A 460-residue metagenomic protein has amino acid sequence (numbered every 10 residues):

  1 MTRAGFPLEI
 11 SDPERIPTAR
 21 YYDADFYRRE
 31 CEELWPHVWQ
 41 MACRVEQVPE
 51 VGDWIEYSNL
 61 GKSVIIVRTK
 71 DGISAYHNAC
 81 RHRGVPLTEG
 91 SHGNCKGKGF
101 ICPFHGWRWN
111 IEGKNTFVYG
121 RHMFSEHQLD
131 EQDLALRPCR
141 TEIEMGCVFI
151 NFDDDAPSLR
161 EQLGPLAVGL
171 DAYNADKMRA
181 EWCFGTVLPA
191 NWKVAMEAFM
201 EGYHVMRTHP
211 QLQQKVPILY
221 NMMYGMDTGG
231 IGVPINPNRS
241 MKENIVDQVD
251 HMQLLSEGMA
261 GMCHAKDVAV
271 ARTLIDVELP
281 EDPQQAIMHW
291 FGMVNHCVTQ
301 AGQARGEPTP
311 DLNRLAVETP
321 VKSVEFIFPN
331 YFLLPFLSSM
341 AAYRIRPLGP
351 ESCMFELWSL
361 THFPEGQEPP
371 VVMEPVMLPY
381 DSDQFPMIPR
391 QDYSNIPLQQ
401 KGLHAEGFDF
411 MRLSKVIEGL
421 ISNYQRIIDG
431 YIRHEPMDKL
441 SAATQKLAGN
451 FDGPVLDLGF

Functional and structural regions predicted by a protein language model:
A4-T18, D176: Short, contiguous pre-domain boundary segments
E9, A19-L60: Glycine/alanine-rich phosphate-binding loops at beta-alpha junctions
Y27-A42, K114-F124, V317-P320, F326: Short, basic/low-complexity N-terminal boundary segments at the transition from targeting/disordered tails
W35-W39, V85, H204: Generic structural signal for secondary-structure transition and capping sites
A42, L87, N115, L212 (+1 more regions): Short clusters of hydrophobic/aromatic residues that line enzyme substrate/ligand-binding pockets
Q47-D154, S158-A172: Rieske [2Fe-2S] iron-sulfur-binding domain
V67, N78, E142-I143, C147-F460: C-terminal catalytic domain of Rieske-type non-heme iron oxygenases
